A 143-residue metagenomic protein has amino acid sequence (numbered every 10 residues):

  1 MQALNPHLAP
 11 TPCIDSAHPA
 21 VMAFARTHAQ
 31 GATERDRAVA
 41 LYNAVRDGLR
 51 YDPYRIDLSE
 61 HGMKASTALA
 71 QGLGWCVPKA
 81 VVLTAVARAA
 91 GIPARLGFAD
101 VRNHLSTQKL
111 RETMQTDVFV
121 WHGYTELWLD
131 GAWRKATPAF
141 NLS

Functional and structural regions predicted by a protein language model:
M1-Q71: Secondary-structure boundary elements
N43, P78-S143: Hydrophobic/aromatic-rich core segments of domains that either
A68, G72-W75, D117: Secondary-structure capping and boundary motifs in well-ordered enzyme cores
